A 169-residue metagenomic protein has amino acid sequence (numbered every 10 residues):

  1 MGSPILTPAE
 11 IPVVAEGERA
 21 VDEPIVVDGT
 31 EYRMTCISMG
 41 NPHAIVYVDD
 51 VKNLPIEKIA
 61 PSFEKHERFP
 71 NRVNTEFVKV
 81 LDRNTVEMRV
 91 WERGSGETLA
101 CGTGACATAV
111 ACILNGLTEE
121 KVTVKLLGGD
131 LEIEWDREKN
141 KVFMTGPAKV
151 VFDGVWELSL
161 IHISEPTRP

Functional and structural regions predicted by a protein language model:
M1-L99, V110-L160: Active-site proximal loop and beta-alpha junction motif in alpha/beta enzyme cores
R89, T167-R168: Short, cationic motifs built from Arg/Lys/His that form the positively charged side of catalytic pockets
T103-A105: Helical hairpin unit composed of two closely spaced alpha helices linked by a short loop
I161-T167: Conserved small/polar residues in nucleotide/adenosyl-binding loops
